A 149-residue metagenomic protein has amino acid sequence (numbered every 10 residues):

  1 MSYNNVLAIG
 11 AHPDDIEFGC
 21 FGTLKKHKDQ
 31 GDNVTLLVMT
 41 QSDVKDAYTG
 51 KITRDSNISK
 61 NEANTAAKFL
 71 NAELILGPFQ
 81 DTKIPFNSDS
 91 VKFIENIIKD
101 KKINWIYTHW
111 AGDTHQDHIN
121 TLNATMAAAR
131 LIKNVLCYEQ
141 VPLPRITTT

Functional and structural regions predicted by a protein language model:
M1-I9, K26, G50, E73 (+1 more regions): Metal-dependent de-N-acetylase/amidase catalytic core
N5-P13, E17-I52: ATP-dependent adenylation/pyrophosphate-handling site
E17, E62, E139: Acidic-residue sensor for enzyme active/binding pockets
F21, K60, N87-V91: Structural motif corresponding to alpha-helix initiation and N-cap regions
M39, A67-T82: A conserved beta-strand->alpha-helix junction
Q41-D43, D81, P142: Alpha/beta-hydrolase active-site loop signature
V44-A72: Glycine-rich phosphate-binding loop and adjoining beta1-alpha1-beta2 segment of Rossmann-like nucleotide-binding folds
